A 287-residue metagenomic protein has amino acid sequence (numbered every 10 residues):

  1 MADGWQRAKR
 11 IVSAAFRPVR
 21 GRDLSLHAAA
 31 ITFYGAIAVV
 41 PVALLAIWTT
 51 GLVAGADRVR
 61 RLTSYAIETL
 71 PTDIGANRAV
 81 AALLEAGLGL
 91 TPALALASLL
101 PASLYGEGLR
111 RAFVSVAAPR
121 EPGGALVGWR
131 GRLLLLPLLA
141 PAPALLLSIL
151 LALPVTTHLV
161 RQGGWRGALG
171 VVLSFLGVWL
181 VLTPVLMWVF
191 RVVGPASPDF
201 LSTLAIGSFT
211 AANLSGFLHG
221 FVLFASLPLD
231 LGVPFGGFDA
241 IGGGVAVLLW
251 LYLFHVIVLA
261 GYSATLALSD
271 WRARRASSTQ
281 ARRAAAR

Functional and structural regions predicted by a protein language model:
M1-R287: Membrane-embedded alpha-helices and immediately adjacent juxtamembrane helical segments in alpha-helical membrane
